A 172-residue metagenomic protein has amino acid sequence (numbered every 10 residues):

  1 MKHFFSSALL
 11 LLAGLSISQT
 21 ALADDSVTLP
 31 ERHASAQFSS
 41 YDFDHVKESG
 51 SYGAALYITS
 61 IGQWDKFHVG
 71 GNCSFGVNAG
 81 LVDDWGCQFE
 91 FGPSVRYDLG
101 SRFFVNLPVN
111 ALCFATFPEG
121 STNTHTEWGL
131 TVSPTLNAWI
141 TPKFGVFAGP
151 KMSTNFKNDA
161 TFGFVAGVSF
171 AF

Functional and structural regions predicted by a protein language model:
M1-P30: Cleavable N-terminal export/targeting peptides
I17-S18, T116, F156-K157: A short hydrophobic/aromatic micro-motif that marks alpha-helical segments and, especially, helix-coil
Q19-V82, V165, S169-A171: Short glycine/proline- and aromatic-enriched beta-strand/turn motifs that initiate or cap beta-hairpins
T28, E48-G50, W85-C87, T124-T126 (+1 more regions): A generic structural micro-feature
Q37-Y41, F117-E119, G149-K151: Extracytoplasmic loops and strand-loop junctions of Gram-negative outer membrane beta-barrel proteins
A54-V146, F170-F172: Gram-negative (and chloroplast) outer-membrane scaffold detector with strong preference for beta-barrel transmembrane
F144, K151-N158: Short, exposed beta-strand-loop hairpins at the edges of beta-sheets in extracellular/periplasmic proteins
F147-P150, F164, V168: Compact, aliphatic and Gly/Pro-tolerant "microcore" segments centered on a short helix or tight beta-hairpin and their
